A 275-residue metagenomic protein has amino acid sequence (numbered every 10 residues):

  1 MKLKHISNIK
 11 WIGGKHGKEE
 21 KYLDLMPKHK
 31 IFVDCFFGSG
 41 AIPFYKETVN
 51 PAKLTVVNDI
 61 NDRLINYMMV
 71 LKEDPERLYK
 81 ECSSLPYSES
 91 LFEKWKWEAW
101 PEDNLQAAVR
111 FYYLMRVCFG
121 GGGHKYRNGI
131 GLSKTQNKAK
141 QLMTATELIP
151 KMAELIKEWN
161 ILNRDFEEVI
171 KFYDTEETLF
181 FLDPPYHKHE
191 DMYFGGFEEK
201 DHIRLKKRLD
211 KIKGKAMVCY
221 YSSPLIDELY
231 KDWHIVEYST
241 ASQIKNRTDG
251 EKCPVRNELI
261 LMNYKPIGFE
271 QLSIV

Functional and structural regions predicted by a protein language model:
M1-E19, L25, K72-D191, K211 (+1 more regions): SAM-dependent nucleic-acid methyltransferase catalytic core
D24, K28-W97: SAM cofactor-binding core of SAM-dependent methyltransferases, primarily the Rossmann-like beta-alpha-beta module
K28-F32, A52-L54, I156-W159, D210-A216: Short active-site oxyanion
C35-F36, N58-D59, L162-R164, L182-P184 (+2 more regions): Short His-Asn-centered micro-motif
G38-A41, E147-L148, Y220-P224: Short, polar loop motifs at secondary-structure junctions
V49, K171-T175, L225-D232: Short loop/helix-cap segments at secondary-structure boundaries that form the rim of catalytic
T55-D59, K80, F181, H234-T240: Short hydrophobic/aromatic-enriched beta-strand-loop microsegments
E198-V275: Long, positively charged, glycine-interspersed low-complexity recognition regions
